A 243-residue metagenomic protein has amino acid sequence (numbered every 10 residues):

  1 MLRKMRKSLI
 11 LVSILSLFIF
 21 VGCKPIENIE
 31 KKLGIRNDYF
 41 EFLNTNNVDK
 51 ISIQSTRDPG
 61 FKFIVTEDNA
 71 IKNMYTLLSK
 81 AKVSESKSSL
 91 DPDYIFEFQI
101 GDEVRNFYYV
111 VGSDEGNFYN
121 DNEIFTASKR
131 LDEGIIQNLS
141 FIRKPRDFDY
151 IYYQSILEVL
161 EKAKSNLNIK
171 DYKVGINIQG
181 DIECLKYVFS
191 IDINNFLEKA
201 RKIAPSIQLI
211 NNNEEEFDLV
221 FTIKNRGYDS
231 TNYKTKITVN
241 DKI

Functional and structural regions predicted by a protein language model:
M1-S8: Positively charged n-region of N-terminal signal peptides that target proteins for export
S8-L17: Sec-dependent N-terminal signal peptides
I19-G22: C-terminal motif of bacterial Sec signal peptides marking the signal peptidase cleavage site
K24-I243: Function-determining sites in protein domains
